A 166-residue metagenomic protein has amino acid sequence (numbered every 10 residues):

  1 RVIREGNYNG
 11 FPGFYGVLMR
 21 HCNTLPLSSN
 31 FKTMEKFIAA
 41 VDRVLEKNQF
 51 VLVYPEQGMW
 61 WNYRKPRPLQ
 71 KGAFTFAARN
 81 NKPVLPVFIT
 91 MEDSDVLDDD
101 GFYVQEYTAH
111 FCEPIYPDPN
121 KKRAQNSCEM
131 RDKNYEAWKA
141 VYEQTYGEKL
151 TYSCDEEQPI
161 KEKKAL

Functional and structural regions predicted by a protein language model:
R1-F31: Catalytic core of membrane glycerolipid acyltransferases/transacylases, capturing the structured, soluble-facing
T33-K36: A short, glycine-/small-residue-rich helix N-cap motif at loop->alpha-helix starts within glycosyltransferase
I38-L166: Non-catalytic C-terminal accessory region of glycerolipid acyltransferases and related lyso-lipid remodeling enzymes
